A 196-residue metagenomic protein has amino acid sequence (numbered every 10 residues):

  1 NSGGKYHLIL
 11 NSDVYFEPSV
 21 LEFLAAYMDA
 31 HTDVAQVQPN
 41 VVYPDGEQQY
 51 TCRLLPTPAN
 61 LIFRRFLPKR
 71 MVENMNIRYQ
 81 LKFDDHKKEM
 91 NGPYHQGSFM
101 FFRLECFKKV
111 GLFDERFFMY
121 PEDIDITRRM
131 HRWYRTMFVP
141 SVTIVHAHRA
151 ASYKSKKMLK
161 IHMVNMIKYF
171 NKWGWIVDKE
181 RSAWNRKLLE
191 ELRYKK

Functional and structural regions predicted by a protein language model:
N1-S2: Glycine-rich, basic loop-to-helix element that forms the pyrophosphate-binding segment of sugar-nucleotide handling
H7: Short aromatic/hydrophobic "clamp" motif used to bind/position activated sugar donors
D13-Y15, F117: Acidic metal-phosphate-binding loop of nucleotide-sugar-dependent transferases
Y15-T51: Conserved donor NDP-sugar-binding/catalytic core segment of glycosyltransferases
P56-G92: Short, flexible, basic/aromatic active-site loop/helix in glycosyltransferases
D84-K87, P93-L112, R116-T143: A short, conserved alpha-helix in the catalytic core of glycosyltransferases
R128, R132-K196: Active-site-adjacent helix/loop segment of glycosyltransferases that harbors family-specific signature motifs
